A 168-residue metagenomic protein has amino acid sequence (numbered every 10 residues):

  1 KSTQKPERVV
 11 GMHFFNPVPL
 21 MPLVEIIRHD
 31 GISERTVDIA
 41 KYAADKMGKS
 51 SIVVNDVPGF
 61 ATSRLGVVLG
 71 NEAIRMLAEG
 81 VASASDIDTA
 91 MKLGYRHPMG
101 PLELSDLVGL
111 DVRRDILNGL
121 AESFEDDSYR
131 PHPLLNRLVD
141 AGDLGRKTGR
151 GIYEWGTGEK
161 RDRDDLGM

Functional and structural regions predicted by a protein language model:
K1-D56, S63: Rossmann-fold dinucleotide-binding core
Q4-E7, G31, R35, V68 (+2 more regions): Charged, alpha-helix-enriched surfaces in structured cytosolic catalytic cores of large nucleotide-utilizing machines
G11, S63-G66, G70, L135: Alpha-helical structural signal
P19, L65-L69, H97: Alpha-helix N-cap/N′ positions at the starts of helices
D38, D45-D56, I74, A78-E79 (+1 more regions): NAD(P)-dependent Rossmann-like dehydrogenase/reductase catalytic/cofactor-binding core
P58-L65, G80: Glycine-rich phosphate/pyrophosphate-binding loop and the adjoining helix
